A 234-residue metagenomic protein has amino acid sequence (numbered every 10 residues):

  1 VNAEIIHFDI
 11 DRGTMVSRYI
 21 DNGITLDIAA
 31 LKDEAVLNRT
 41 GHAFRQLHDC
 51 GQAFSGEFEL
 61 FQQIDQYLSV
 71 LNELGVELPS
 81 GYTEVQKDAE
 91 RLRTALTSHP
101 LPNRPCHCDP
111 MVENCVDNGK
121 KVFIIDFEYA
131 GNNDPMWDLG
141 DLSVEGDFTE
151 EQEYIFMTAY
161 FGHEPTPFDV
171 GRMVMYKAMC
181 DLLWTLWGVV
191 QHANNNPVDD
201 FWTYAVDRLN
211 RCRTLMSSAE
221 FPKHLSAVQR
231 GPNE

Functional and structural regions predicted by a protein language model:
V1-F61, Y67-T83: ATP-binding pocket architecture of kinase catalytic cores
I5, R91-L139: Active-site acidic catalytic loop and adjacent metal/ATP-binding pocket of ATP-dependent phosphoryl transfer enzymes
I24, F44-Q52, L96, G146 (+4 more regions): A general structural signal marking secondary-structure boundaries and capping sites
E34, F123, G140-L142, A159 (+1 more regions): Glycine-rich, phosphate-binding/catalytic loops in enzymes
R39, A43, E84, D88 (+2 more regions): Charged catalytic carboxylate motif
D49-C108, N118-G119, T158, P165-P167 (+1 more regions): An alpha-helical support segment within catalytic cores of ATP-dependent transferases
E73-V76, S80, W187-E234: ATP/Mg2+ or Mg2+-diphosphate-binding catalytic cores that bind nucleotide phosphates or diphosphates via glycine-rich
M136-F168, A178-N196, R211: Active-site activation/catalytic loop segments of kinase-like enzymes and analogous catalytic loops in related
